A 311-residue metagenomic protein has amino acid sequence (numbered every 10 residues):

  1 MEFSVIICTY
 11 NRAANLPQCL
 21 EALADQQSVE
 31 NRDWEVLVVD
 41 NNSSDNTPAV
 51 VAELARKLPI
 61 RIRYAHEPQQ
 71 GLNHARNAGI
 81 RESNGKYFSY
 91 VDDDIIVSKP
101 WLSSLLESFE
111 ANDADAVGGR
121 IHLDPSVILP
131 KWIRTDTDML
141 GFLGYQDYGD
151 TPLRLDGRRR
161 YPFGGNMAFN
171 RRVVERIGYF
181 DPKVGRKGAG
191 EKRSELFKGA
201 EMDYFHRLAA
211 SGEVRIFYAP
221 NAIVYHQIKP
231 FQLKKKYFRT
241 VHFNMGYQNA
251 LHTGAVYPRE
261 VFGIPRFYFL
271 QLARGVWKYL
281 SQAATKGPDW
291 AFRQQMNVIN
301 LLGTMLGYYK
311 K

Functional and structural regions predicted by a protein language model:
R12-Q26: Short, well-formed alpha-helical segments that are part of the catalytic scaffolds of diverse glycosyltransferases
A22, D40-A49, I95: A conserved acidic beta->alpha catalytic loop
E67-S83, S104: Glycine-rich, basic loop-to-helix element that forms the pyrophosphate-binding segment of sugar-nucleotide handling
F88: Short aromatic/hydrophobic "clamp" motif used to bind/position activated sugar donors
P100-R134: Conserved donor NDP-sugar-binding/catalytic core segment of glycosyltransferases
T137-R159: Short, flexible, basic/aromatic active-site loop/helix in glycosyltransferases
N166-G178, K183-A222: A short, conserved alpha-helix in the catalytic core of glycosyltransferases
T240-Q248, G254-K311: Non-catalytic, C-terminal membrane-associated alpha-helical segments of glycosyltransferases
